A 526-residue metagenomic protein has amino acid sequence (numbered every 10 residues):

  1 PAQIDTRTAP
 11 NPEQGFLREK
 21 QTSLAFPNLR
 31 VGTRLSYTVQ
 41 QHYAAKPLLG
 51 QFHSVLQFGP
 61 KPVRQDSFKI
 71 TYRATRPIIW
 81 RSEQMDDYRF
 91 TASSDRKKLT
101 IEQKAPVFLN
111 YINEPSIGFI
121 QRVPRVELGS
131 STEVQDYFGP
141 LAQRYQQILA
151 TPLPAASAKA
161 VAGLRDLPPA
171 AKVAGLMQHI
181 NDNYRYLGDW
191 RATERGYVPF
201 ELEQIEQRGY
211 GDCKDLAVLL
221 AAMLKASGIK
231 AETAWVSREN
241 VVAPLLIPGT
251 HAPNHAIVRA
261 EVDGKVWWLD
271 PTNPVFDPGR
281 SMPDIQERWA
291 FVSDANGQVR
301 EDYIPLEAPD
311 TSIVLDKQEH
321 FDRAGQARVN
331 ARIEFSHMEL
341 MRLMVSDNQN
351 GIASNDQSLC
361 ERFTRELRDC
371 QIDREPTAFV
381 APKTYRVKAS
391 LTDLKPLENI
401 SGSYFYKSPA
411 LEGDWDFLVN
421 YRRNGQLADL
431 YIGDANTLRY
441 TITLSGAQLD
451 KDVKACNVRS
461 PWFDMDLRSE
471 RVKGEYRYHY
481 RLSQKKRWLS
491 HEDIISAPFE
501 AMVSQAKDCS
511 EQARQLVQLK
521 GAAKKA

Functional and structural regions predicted by a protein language model:
P1-A526: A sensor for short, sequence-defined functional sites
